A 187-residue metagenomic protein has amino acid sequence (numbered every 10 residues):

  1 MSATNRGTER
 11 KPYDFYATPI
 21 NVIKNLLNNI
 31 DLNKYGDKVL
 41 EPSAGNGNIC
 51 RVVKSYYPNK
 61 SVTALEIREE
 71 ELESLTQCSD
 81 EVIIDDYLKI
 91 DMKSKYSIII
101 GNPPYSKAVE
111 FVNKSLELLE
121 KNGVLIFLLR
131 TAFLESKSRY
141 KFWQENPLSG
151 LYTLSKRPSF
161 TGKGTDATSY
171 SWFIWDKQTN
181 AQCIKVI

Functional and structural regions predicted by a protein language model:
M1-I187: Class I S-adenosyl-L-methionine-dependent methyltransferase catalytic core
